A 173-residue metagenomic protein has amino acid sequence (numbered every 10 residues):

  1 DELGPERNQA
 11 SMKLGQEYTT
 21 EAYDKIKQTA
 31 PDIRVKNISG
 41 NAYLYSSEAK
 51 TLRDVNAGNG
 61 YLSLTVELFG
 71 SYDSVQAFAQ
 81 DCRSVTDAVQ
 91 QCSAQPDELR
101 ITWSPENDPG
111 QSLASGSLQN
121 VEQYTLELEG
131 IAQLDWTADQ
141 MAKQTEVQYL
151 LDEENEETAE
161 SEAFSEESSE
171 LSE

Functional and structural regions predicted by a protein language model:
M12-T20, Y72-Q80: Soluble non-cytosolic domains of exported or imported proteins
Q16, S46-S47, D81-S84: Short amphipathic alpha-helical surface micro-motifs
T20, D24, Q28, Q80-R83 (+1 more regions): Solvent-exposed, polar/charged alpha-helical surfaces in well-ordered, non-transmembrane soluble domains, broadly
E21-Y23, K27-F69, A94-E173: Polar/charged, Gly/Pro-rich intrinsically disordered segments
D73-P96: Short, non-transmembrane amphipathic alpha-helical segments
